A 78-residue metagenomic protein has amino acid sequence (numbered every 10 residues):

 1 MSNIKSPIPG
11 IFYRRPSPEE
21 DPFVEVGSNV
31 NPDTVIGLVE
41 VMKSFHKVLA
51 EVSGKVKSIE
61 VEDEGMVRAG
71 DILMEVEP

Functional and structural regions predicted by a protein language model:
M1-P18, L38-E51, P78: Short beta-strand-turn/beta-hairpin segments enriched in glycine/proline and small hydrophobics that form edge-strand
R14-N29, S58-E62: Short histidine-centered loop motifs in beta-beta connectors
E25-K47, R68-P78: Short hydrophobic beta/alpha edge segments that flank linear recognition/processing sites
G54, V61-L73: PDZ-domain C-terminal substructure recognizer with occasional recognition of PDZ-binding tails
